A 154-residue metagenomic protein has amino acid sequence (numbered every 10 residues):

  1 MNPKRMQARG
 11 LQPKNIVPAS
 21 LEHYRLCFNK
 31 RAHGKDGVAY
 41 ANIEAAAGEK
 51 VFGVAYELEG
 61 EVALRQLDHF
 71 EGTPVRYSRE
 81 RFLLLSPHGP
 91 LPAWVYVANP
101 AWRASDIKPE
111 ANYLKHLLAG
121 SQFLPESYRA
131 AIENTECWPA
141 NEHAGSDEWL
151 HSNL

Functional and structural regions predicted by a protein language model:
M1-L154: Glycine-aromatic micro-motifs
